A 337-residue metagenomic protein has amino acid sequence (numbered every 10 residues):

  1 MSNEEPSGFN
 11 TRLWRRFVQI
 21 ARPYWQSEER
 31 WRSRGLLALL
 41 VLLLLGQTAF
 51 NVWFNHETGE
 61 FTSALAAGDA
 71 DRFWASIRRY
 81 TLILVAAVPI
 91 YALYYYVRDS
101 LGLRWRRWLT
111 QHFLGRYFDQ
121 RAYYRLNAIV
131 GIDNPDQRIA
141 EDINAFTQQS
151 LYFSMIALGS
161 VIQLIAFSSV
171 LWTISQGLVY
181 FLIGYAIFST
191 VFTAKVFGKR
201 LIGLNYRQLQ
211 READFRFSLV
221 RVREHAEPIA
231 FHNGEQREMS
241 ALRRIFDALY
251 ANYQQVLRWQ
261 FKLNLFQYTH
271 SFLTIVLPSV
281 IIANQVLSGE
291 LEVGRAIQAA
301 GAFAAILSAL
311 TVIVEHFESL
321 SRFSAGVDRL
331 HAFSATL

Functional and structural regions predicted by a protein language model:
M1-N51, E60-Y80, Y94-R98, G115 (+4 more regions): Membrane-integrated ABC transporters
S2-V18, R22-Q26, L39, W259-L263 (+5 more regions): Intrinsically disordered cytosolic tails
W14, N55-G59, T110-L114, L164-F167 (+9 more regions): Alpha-helical transmembrane segments of polytopic integral membrane proteins, especially the permease/helical cores
L42, G46, F50-N55, I90 (+3 more regions): A hydrophobic transmembrane-helix motif
E57-A64, L93-R104, W108, H112 (+6 more regions): Membrane-spanning helices that line or support transport/gating and their immediate boundary helices in channels
L109-F118, E212-V220: Membrane-cytosol interface motif
R211-F215, A230-G234, S240, P278 (+2 more regions): Cytosolic ends of transmembrane helices, especially the final helix of ABC transmembrane type-1 domains
